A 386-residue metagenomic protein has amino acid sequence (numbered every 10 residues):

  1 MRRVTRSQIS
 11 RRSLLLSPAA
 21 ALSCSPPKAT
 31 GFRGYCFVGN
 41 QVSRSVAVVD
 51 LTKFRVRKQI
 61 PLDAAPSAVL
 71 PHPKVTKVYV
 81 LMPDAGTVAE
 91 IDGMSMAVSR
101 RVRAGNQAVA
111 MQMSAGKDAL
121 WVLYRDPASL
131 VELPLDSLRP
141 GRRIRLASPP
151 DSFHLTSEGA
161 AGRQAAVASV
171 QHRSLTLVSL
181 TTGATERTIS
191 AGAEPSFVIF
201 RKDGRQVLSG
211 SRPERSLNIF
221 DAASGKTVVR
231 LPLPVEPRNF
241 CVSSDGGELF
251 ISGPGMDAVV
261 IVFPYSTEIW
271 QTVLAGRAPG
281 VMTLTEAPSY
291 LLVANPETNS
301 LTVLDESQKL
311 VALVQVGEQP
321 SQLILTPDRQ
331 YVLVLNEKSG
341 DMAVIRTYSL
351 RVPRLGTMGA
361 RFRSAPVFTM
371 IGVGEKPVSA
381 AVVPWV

Functional and structural regions predicted by a protein language model:
M1-A19: N-terminal secretory signal peptides and thylakoid transit peptides that target proteins across membranes
I9, P18-V386: Predominantly soluble domains enriched in secretory-pathway, periplasmic, or organellar proteins
